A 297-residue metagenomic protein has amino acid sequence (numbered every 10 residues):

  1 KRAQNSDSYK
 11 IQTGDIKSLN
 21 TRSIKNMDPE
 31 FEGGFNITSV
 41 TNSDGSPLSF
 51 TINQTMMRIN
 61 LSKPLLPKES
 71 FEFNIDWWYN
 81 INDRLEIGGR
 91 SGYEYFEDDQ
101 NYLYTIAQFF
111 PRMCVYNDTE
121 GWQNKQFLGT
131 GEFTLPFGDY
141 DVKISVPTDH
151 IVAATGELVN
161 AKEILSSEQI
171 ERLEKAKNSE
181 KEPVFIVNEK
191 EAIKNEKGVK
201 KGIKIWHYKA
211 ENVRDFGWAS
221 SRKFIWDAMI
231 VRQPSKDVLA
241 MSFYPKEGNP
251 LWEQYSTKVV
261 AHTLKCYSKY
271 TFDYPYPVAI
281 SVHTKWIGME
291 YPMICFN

Functional and structural regions predicted by a protein language model:
R2-I16, W78-Y140, A161, V231-R232: Glycine/proline-rich low-complexity spacer/linker segments in large multi-domain proteins
S6-N20, I170-E182: Mixed-charge, low-complexity intrinsically disordered segments
T13-I24, D28, E32, M56 (+6 more regions): Generic secondary-structure boundary/loop-capping signal
S18-E97, N101, A192-K201, W206: A surface-exposed beta-strand-loop module
P111-W122, L128-N297: Hydrophobic helix-coil surface modules that form long, contiguous segments used for peptide/substrate interaction
